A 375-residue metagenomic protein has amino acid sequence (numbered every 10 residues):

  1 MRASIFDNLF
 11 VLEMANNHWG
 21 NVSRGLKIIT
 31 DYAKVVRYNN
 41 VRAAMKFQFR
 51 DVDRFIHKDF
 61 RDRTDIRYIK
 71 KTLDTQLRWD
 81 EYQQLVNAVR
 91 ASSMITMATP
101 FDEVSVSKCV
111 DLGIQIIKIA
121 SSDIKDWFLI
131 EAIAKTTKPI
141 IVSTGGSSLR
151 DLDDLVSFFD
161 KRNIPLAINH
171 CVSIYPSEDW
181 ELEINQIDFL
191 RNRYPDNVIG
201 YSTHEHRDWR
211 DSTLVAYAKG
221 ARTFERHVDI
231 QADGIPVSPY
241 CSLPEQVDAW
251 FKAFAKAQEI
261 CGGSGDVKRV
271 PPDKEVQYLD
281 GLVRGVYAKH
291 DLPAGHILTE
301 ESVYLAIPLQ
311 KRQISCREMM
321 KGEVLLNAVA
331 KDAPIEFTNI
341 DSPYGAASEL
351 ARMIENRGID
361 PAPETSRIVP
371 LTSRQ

Functional and structural regions predicted by a protein language model:
M1-Q375: Catalytic cores and adjacent flexible loops of soluble metabolic enzymes that perform enolate/carbanion chemistry on
